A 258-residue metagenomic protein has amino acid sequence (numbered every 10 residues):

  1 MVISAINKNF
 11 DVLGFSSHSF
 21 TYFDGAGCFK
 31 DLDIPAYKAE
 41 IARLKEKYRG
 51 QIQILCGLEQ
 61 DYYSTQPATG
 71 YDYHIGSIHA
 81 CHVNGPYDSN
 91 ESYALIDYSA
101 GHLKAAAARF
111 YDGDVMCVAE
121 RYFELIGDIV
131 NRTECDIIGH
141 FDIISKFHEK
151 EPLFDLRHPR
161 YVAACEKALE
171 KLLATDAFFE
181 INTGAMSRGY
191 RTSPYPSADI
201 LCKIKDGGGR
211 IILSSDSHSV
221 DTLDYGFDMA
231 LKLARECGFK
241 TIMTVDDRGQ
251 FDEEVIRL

Functional and structural regions predicted by a protein language model:
M1-Y62, S145-P159, D199, I212 (+3 more regions): An N-terminally biased module of ancient metal coordination in phosphate/nucleic-acid-related enzymes
I6, V130-N131, K205, R235: Non-catalytic positions within long, well-ordered alpha-helices that form the structural scaffold/packing of enzyme
V12-G14, Q53-L55, G70-I75, D136-I138 (+3 more regions): Structural preference for beta-strand elements that scaffold enzyme active sites
G14-I34, S77-G113, K150: Active-site gating loops and adjacent loop-to-helix segments of metal-dependent hydrolytic enzymes
Y63-T69: Catalytic cores of alpha/beta
I75-C81, V162-C165: Acidic, His- and aromatic-enriched active-site or binding-groove loops in soluble protein domains that engage sugars
G113-Y161: Hydrophobic, aromatic-enriched interface-forming segments
F141, K146, E151-L258: Charged catalytic cores and adjacent phosphate/nucleic-acid-binding surfaces used for phosphate/nucleic-acid chemistry
